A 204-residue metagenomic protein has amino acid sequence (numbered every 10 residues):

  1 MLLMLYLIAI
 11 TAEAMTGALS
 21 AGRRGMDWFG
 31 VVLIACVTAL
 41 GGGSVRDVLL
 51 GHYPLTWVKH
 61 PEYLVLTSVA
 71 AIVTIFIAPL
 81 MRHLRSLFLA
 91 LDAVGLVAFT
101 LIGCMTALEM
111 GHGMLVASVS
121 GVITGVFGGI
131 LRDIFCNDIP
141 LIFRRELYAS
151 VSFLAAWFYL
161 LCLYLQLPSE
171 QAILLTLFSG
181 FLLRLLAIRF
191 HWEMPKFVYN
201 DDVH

Functional and structural regions predicted by a protein language model:
M1-I10, L55-V69, G113-G125: Structural signature of hydrophobic alpha-helical transmembrane segments
M1-L2, V48-V58, I102-V116, L161-A172: Helix-coil boundary and interhelical linker segments in multi-pass alpha-helical membrane proteins
M1-L40, S44-T56: N-terminal topogenic module of multi-pass integral membrane proteins
A14-R24, D47, I72-R85, I130-P140 (+1 more regions): C-terminal ends of transmembrane helices
F29-V37, H60-L64, R85-L96, S120 (+2 more regions): Cytoplasmic-side transmembrane-helix entry/capping segments in multi-pass membrane proteins
L33-V37, S44-L50, V119, I123 (+3 more regions): Short, structured motif recognition centered on aromatic/hydrophobic residues
V69-T106: Ordered, amphipathic secondary-structure segments that act as subunit-interaction surfaces in large macromolecular
I173-L186: Small-residue-rich transmembrane alpha-helices that serve as helix-helix interface/gating elements in multipass
